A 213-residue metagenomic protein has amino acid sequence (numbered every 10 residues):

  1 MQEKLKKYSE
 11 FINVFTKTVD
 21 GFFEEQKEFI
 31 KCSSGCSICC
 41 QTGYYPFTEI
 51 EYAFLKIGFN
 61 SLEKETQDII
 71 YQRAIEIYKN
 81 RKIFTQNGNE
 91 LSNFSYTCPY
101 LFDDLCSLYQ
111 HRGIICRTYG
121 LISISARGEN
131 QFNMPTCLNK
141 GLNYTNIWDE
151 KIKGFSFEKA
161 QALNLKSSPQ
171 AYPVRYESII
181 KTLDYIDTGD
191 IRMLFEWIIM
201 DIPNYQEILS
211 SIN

Functional and structural regions predicted by a protein language model:
M1-I38, T42-N213: Short loop/turn segments that flank or connect secondary-structure elements
